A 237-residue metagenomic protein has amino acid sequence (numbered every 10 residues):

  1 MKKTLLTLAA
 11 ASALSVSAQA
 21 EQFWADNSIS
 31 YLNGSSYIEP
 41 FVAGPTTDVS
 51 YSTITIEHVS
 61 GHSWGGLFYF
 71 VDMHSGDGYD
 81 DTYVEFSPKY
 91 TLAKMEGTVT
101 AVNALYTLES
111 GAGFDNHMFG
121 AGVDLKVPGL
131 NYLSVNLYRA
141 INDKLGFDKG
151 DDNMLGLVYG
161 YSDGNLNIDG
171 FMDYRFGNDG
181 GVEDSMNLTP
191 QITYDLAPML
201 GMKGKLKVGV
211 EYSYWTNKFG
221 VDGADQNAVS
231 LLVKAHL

Functional and structural regions predicted by a protein language model:
M1-W24: Cleavable N-terminal export/targeting peptides
Q19-A25, W64-G66, T91-N103, K126-S134 (+2 more regions): Short loop/turn motifs that connect adjacent beta-strands in outer-membrane beta-barrel proteins
A20-H74: Short glycine/proline- and aromatic-enriched beta-strand/turn motifs that initiate or cap beta-hairpins
I29-N33, Y69-M73, A104-L108, V135-R139 (+2 more regions): Transmembrane beta-barrel strands of outer-membrane/channel proteins
D48, H74-Y83, L108-F119, I141-D152 (+2 more regions): Solvent-exposed loop/turn segments connecting transmembrane beta-strands in outer-membrane beta-barrel proteins
I56, F86-P88, F119-V123, L155-L157 (+2 more regions): Membrane-embedded beta-strands of outer-membrane beta-barrel proteins, especially the hydrophobic/small aromatic
A140-K205, Y214-N217, A235-L237: Outer-membrane beta-barrel transmembrane domain signature
D225-L237: Outer-membrane beta-barrel "beta-signal"
